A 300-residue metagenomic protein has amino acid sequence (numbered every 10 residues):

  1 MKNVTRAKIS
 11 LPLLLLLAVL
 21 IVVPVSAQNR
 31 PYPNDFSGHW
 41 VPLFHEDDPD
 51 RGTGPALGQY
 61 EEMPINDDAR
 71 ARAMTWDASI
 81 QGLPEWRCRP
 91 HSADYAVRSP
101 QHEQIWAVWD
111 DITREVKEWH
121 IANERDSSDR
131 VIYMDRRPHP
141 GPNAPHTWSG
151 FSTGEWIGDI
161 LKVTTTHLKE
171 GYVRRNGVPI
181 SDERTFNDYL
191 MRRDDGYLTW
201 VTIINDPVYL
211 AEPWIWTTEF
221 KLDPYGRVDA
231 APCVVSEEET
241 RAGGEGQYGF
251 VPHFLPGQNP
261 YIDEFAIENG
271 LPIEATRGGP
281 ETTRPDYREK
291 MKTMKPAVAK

Functional and structural regions predicted by a protein language model:
M1-K8: N-terminal secretory signal peptides that target proteins for export/translocation
S10-V22: Bacterial N-terminal signal peptides
V25-K300: PEST-like low-complexity, intrinsically disordered acidic/proline/serine-rich tracts that flank trafficking/processing
